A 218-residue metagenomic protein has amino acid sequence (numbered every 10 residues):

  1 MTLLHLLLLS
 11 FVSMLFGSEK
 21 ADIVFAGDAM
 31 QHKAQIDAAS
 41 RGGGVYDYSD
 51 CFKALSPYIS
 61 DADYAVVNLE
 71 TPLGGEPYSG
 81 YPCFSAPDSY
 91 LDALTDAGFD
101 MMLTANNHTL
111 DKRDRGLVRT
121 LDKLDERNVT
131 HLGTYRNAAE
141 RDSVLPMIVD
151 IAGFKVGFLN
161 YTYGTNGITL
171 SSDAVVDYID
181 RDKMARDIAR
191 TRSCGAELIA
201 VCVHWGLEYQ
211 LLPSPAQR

Functional and structural regions predicted by a protein language model:
H5-G17: Hydrophobic h-region of N-terminal signal peptides that target proteins for export in Gram-negative bacteria
L15-R218: Acidic, metal/ion-coordinating pockets
